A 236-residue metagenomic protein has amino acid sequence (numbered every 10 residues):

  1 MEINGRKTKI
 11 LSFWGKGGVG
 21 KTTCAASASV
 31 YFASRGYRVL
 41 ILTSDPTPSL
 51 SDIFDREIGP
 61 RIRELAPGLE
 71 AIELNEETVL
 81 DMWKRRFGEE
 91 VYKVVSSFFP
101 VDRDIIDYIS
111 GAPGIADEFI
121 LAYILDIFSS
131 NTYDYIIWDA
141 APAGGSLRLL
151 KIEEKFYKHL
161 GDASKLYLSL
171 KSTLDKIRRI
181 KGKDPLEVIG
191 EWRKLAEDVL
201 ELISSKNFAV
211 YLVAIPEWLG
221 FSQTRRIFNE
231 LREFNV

Functional and structural regions predicted by a protein language model:
M1-W14, V19, C24-S204, V210-L212 (+1 more regions): Flexible phosphate-sensing "switch/lid" loops adjacent to ATP/NTP-binding sites across phosphate-transfer
C24, Q223-T224: Residues at alpha-helix caps and immediate loop-helix transition turns in enzyme cores, especially N- and C-cap
S204-I215, T224, F228-V236: Conserved beta-strand/loop subsegment of P-loop NTPase cores
